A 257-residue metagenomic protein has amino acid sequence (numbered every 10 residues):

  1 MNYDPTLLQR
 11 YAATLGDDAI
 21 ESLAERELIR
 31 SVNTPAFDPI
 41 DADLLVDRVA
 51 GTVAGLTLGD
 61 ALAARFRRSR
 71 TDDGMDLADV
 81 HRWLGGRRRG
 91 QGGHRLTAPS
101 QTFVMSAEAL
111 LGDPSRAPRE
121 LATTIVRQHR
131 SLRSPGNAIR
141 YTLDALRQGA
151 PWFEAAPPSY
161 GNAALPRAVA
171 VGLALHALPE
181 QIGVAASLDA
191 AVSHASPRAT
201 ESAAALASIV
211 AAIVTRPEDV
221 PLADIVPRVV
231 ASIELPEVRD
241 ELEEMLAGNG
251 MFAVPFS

Functional and structural regions predicted by a protein language model:
M1-S257: Structured, active/binding-site neighborhoods that engage oxygen-rich ligands
